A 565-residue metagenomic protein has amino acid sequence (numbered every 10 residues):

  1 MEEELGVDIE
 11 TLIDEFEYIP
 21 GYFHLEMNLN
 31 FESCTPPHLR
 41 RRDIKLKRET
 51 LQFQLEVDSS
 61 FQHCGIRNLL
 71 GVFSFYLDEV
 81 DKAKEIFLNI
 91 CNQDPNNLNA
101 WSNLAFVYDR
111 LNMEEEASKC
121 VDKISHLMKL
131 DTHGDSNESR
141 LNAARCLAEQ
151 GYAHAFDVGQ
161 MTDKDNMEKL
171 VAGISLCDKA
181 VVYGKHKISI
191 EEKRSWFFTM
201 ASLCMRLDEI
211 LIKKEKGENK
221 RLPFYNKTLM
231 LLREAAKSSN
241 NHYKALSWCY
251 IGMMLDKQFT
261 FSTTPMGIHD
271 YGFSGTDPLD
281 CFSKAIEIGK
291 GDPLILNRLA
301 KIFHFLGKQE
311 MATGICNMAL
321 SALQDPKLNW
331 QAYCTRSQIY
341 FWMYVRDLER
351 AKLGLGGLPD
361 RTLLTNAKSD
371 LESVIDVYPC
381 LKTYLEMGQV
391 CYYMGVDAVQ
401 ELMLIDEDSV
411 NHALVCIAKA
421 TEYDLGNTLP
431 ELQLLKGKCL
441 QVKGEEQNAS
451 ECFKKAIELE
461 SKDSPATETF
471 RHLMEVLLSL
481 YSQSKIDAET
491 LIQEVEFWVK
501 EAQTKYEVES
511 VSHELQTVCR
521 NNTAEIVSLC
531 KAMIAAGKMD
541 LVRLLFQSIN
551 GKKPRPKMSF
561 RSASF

Functional and structural regions predicted by a protein language model:
M1-F565: Non-TPR docking regions that flank or precede TPR/alpha-solenoid scaffolds in eukaryotic proteins
